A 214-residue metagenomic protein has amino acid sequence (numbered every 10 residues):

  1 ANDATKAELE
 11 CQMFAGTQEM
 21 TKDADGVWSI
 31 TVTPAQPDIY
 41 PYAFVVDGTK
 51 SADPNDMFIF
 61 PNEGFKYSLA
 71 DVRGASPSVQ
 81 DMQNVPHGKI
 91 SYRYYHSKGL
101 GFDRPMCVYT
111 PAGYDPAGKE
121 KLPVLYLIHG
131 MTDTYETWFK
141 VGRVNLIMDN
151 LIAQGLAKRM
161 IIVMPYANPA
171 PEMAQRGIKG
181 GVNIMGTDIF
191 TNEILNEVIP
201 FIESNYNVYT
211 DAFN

Functional and structural regions predicted by a protein language model:
A1-T17, K22-N214: Non-catalytic cap/lid and distal C-terminal segments of serine-dependent acyl enzymes
